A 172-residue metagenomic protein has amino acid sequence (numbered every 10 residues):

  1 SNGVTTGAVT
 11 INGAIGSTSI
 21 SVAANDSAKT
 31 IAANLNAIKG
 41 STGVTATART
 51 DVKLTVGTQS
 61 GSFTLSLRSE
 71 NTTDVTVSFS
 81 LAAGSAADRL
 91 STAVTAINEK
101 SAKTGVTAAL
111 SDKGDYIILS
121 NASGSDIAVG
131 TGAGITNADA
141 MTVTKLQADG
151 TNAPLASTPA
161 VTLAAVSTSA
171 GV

Functional and structural regions predicted by a protein language model:
S1-V172: Long, low-complexity, repeat-rich, intrinsically disordered, solvent-exposed domains used in surface/appendage assembly
